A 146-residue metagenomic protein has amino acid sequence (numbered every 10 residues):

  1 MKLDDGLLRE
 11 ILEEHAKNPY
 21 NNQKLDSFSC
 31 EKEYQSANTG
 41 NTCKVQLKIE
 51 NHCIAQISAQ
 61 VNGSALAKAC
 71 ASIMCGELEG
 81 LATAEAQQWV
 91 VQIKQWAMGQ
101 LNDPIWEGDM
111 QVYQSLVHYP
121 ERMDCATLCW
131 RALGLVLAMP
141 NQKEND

Functional and structural regions predicted by a protein language model:
M1-N22, A84-Q87, V91-D146: C-terminal binding/interaction regions
E10, K68-A69: A generic alpha-helix surface/boundary motif
N18-I57, V61: Structured beta-strand/loop patches that form or line metal/cofactor-binding pockets in enzymes
N62-K68: Short, thiol/selenol-centered motifs that function as redox-active sites or metal-ligating centers
A65, L81-A84: A generic structural signal for alpha-helix starts
C70-A82: Alpha-helical support elements that line or immediately flank enzyme active sites and cofactor-binding pockets
